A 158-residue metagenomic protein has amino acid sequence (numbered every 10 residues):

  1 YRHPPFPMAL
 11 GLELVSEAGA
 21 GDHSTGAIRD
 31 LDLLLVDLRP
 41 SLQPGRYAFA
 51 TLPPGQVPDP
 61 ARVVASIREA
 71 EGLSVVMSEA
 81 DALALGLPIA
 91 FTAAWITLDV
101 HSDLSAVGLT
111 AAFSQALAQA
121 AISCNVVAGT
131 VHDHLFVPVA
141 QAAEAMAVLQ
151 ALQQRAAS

Functional and structural regions predicted by a protein language model:
Y1-G11: Extreme N-terminal basic, low-complexity initiation segments that serve as generic localization/processing leaders
L10-Q115, S158: Regulatory modules associated with amino-acid/nitrogen control
R62-V63, A121-V126: A short linear hydrophobic-aromatic micro-motif
I67, A142-A157: Charge-rich, low-aromatic oligomerization/scaffolding segments with amphipathic character
S78-A82, P138-A143: Helix N-cap motif at beta-to-alpha junctions
F113-A116, A120-I122, V148-L152: Generic non-transmembrane alpha-helical segments
A128-H132, Q141: Structural preference for solvent-exposed beta-strand-turn elements and adjacent flexible terminal/loop segments within
H134-F136: Beta-rich nucleic-acid/ligand-interaction surfaces
